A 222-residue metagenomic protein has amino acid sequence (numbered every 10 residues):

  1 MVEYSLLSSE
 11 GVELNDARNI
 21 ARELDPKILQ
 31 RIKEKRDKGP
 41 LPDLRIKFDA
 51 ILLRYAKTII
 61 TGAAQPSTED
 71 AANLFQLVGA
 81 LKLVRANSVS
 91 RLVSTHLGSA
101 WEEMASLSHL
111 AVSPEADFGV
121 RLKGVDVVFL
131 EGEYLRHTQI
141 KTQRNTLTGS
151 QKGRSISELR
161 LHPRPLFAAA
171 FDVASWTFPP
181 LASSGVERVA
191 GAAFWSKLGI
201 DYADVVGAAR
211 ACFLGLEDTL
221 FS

Functional and structural regions predicted by a protein language model:
M1-H96: Interdomain/boundary linker segments immediately adjacent to catalytic/signaling cores
N15-R31, D43, G153-L166, A203-C212: Hydrophobic transmembrane alpha-helix bundles
L44, V120-R121, A169: Short loop/turn and capping residues at structural boundaries
A63, H109, S184, Y202-A203 (+1 more regions): Amphipathic alpha-helical interaction segments
T95-E158: Catalytic centers of nucleases
T142-K197: Catalytic cores of nucleic-acid endonucleases
L198-S222: Non-catalytic C-terminal interaction segments of nucleic acid-processing enzymes
